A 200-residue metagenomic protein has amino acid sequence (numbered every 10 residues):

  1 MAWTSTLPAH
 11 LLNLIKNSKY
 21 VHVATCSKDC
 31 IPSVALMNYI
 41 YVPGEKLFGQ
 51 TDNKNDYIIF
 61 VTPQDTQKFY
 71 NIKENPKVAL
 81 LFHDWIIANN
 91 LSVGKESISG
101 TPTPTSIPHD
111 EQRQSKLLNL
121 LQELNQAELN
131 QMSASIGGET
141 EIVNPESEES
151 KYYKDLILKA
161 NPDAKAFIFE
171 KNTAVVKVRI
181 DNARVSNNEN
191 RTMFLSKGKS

Functional and structural regions predicted by a protein language model:
M1-N55, N71: An N-terminal domain-cap segment
A2-W3, S92-S200: Charged, gly/pro-rich active-site loop segments
K16-S18, V34, D52-D56, Q64 (+4 more regions): Short connector loops at helix/strand junctions that flank enzyme active sites, especially segments positioning acidic
T25-S27, H83-A88, D163-K171: A short, aromatic/hydrophobic, helix- or strand-capping loop or linear motif that either lines the entrance/gate
C26-K28, M37-N38, P63-D65, H83-W85 (+2 more regions): Histidine- and/or cysteine-centered catalytic micro-motif in compact active-site loops
C30-S33, K68, A88-N90, V185: Eukaryotic short linear interaction motifs
I40-L120: A short mixed-secondary-structure module that forms the rim of ligand-binding clefts
